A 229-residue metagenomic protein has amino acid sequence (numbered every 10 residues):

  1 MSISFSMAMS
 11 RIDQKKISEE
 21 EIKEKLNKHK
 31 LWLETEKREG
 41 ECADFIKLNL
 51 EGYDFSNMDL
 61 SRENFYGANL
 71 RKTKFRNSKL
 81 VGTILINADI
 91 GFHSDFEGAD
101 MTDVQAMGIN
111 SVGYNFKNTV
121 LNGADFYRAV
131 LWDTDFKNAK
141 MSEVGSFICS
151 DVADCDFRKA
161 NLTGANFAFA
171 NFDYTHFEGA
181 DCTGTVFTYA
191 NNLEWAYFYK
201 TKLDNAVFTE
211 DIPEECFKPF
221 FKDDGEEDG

Functional and structural regions predicted by a protein language model:
M1-I3: Non-Sec secretion/translocation targeting segments of pathogen effectors
S6, R11-E24, T35-G229: Tandem repeat scaffolds
H29: Active-site environment of non-heme Fe oxygenases that use a 2-His-1-carboxylate facial triad
